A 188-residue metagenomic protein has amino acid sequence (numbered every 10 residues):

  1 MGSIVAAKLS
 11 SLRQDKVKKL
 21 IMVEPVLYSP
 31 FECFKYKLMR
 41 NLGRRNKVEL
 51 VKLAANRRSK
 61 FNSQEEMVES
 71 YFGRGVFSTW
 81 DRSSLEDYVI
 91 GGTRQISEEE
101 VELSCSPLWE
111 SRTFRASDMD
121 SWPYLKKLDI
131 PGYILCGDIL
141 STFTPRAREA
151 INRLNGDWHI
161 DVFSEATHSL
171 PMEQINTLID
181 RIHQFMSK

Functional and structural regions predicted by a protein language model:
M1-K35: Conserved hydrolase catalytic core segment
S10-Q14, F34-L38, A147-I151, I175-L178: Short, glycine/charged-enriched secondary-structure capping and boundary segments
K16-V17, D157-W158, A166: Core-facing hydrophobic residues within beta-strands of well-ordered domains
Y28, T142, S169: Active-site loop signature of alpha/beta-hydrolase-fold enzymes
E32-S97, T113: Helix-rich cap/lid subdomain of alpha/beta-hydrolase
S83, I90-R153, H159: Conserved serine/cysteine hydrolase catalytic core
F163-I179: Catalytic histidine-centered segment of alpha/beta-hydrolase-like enzymes
R181-K188: C-terminal alpha-helix
